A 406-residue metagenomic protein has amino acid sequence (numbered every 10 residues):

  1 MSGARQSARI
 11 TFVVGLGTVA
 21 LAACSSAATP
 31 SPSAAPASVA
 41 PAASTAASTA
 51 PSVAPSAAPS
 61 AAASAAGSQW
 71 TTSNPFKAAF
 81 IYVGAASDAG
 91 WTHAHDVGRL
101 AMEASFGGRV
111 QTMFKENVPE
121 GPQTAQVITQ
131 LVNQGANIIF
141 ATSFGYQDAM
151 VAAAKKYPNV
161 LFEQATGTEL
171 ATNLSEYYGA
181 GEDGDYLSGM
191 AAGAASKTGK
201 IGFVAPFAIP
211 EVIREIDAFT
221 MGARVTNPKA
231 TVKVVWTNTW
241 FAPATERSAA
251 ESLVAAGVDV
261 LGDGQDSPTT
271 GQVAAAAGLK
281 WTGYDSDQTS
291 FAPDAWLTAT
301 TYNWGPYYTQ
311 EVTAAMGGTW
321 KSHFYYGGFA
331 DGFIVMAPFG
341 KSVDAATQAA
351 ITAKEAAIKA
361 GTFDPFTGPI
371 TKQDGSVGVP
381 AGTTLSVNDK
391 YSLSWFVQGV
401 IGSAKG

Functional and structural regions predicted by a protein language model:
M1-V13: Bacterial N-terminal signal peptides that target proteins for export
V19-A23: C-terminal motif of bacterial Sec signal peptides marking the signal peptidase cleavage site
C24-A34: Bacterial lipoprotein signal-peptidase II cleavage site
P36-G406: A residue-level marker of the well-folded mature domains of exported/periplasmic proteins
